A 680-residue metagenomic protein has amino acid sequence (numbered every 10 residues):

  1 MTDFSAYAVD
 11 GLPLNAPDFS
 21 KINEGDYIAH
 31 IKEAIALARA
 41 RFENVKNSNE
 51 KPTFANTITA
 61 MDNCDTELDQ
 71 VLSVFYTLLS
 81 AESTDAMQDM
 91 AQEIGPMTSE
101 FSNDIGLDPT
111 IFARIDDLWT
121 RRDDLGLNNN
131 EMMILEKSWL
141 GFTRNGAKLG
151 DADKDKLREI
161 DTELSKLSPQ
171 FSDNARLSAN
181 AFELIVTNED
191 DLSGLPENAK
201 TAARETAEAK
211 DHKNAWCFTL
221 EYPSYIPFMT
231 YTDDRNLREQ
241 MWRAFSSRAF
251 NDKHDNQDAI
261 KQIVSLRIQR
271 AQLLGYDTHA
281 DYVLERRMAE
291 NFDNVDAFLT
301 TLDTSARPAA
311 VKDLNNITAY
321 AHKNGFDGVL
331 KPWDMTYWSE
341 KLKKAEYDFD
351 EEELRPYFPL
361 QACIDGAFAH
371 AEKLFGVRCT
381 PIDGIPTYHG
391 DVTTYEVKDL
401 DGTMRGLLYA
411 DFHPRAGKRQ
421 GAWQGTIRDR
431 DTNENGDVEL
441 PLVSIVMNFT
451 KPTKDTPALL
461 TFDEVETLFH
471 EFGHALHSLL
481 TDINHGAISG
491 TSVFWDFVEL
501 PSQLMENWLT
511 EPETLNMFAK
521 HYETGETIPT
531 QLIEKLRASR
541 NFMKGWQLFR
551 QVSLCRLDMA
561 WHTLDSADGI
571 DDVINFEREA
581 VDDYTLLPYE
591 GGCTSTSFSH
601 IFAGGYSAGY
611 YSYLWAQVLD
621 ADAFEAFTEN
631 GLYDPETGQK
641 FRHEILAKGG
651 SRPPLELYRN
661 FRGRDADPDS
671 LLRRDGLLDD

Functional and structural regions predicted by a protein language model:
M1-L195, F627: N-terminal helix-rich structural modules
T2-N23, A29, E33, A215-C217 (+10 more regions): C-terminal, non-catalytic "cap/extension" segments appended to globular domains
G11-D26, F75-I94, L118-E159, T219-D258 (+6 more regions): Short His/Asp/Glu-rich catalytic/ion-coordination signatures at enzyme active sites or charged loops
A36, A40, N44-K51, E67-T84 (+23 more regions): Intrinsically disordered or highly flexible coil/loop and linker segments, enriched in small and charged/polar residues
E67-T77, E136, L140, T336-K343 (+2 more regions): Short, hydrophobic/amphipathic alpha-helical patches that form generic packing surfaces within helical domains
N129-N130, I134-L135, E163-K166, D173 (+8 more regions): Active-site-proximal, well-structured secondary-structure segments within enzyme catalytic domains
Q257-I268, E439-I445, I483, K648-G650: Short, hydrophobic/aliphatic alpha-helical segments
T450-L468: Short pre-active-site segment immediately N-terminal to the catalytic Zn-binding motif
